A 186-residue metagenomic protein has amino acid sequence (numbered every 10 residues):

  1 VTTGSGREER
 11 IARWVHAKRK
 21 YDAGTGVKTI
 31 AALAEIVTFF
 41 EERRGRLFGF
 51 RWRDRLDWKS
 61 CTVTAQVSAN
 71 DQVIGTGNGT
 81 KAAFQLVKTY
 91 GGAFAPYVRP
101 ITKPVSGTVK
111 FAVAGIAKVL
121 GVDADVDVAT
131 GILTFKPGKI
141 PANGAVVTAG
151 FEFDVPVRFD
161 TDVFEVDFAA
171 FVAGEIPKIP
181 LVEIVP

Functional and structural regions predicted by a protein language model:
V1-R44: N-terminal intrinsically disordered, low-complexity, charge/repeat-rich segments that act as generic
A17-Y21, A145, A173-E175: Residues at beta-strand starts and edge strands
K20, S106-K110, G144: Exposed beta-strand and adjacent loop surfaces of beta-rich binding modules that mediate intermolecular recognition
G24-G26, G150, P180: Residue-level recognition of well-ordered beta-strand positions that form the cores of beta-sheet-rich folds across
V27, K88-G91, T134-A142, V185: Secondary-structure transition/turn motif
V37-D123, F153-P186: Extended beta-strand solenoid/passenger and fiber regions
I116-A145: A surface-exposed beta-strand-loop module
P137-T161: Small/polar beta-strand repeat architecture
